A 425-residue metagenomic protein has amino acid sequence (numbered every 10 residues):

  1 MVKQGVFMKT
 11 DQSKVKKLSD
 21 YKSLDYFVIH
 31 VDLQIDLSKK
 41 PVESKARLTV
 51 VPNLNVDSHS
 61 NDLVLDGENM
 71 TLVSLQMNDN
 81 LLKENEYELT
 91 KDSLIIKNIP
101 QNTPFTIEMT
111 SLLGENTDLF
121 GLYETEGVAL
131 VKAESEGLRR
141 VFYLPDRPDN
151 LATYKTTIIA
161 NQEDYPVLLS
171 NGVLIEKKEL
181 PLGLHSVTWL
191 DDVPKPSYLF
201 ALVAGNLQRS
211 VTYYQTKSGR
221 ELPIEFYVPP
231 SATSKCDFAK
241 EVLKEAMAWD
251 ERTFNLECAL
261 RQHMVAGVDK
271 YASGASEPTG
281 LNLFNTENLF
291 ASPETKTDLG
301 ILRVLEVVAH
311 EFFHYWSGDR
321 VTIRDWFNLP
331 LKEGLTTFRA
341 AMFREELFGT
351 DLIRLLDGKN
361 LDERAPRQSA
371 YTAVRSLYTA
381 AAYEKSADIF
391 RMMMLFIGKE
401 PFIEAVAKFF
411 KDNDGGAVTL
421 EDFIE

Functional and structural regions predicted by a protein language model:
V2-R261, E287, S292, Y378-Y383 (+2 more regions): Acidic/His-enriched low-complexity segments
K3, W189, P223-E425: Hydrophobic alpha-helical and helix-loop surface patches within well-folded domains that function as non-catalytic
